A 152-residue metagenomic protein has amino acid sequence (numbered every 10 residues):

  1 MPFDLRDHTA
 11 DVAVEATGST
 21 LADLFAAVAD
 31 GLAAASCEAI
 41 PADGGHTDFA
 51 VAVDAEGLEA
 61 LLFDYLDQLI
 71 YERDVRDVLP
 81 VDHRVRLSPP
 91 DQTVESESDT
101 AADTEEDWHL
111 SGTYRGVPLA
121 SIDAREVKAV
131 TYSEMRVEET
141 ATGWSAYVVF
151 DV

Functional and structural regions predicted by a protein language model:
P2-V152: Intrinsically disordered, low-complexity regions
